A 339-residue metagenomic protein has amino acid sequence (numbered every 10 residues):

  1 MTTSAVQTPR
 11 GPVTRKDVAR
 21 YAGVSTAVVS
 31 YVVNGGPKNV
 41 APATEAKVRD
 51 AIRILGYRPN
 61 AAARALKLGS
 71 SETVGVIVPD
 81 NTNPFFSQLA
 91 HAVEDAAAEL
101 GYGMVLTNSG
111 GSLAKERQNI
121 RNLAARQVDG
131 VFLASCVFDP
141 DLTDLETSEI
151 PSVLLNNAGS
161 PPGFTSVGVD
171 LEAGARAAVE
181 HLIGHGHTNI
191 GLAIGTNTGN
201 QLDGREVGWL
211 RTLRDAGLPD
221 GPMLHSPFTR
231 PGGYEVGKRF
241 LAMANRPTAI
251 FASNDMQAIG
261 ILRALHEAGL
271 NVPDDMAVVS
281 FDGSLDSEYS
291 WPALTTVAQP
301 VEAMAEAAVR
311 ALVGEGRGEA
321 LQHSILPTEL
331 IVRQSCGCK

Functional and structural regions predicted by a protein language model:
M1-R10, G69-E180, G184, T198 (+1 more regions): Alpha-helical recognition/docking segments in bacterial nutrient-uptake and carbohydrate-utilization systems
M1-S70: N-terminal helix-turn-helix DNA-binding module of bacterial transcription factors
Y21, T26-S30, L66-D80, H181 (+1 more regions): Short beta-strand segments enriched in small/hydrophobic residues
S25, E72, D129, H187-N189 (+2 more regions): Short acidic/polar active-site loop segments enriched in Thr and Asp
L55, E99-L100, S148, A216 (+1 more regions): Helix C-cap/helix->beta junction micro-motif
A61, P79-Q88, L106-K115, V167-A177 (+5 more regions): Hinge/beta->alpha junction and helix N-cap segments in small-molecule ligand-binding domains
G221, K238, M243-K339: Flexible loop/turn connectors
